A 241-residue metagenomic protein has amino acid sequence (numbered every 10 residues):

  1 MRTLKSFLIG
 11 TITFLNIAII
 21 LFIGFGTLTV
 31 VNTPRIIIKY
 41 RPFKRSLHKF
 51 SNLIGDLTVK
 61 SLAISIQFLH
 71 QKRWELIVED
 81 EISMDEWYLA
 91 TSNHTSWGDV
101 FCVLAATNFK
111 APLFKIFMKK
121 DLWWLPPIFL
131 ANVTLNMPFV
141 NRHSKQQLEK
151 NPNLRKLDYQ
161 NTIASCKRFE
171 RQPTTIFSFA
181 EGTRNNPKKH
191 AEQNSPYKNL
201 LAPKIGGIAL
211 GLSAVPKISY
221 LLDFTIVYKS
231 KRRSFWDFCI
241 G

Functional and structural regions predicted by a protein language model:
M1-Y88, H94-S96, F101-C102: Membrane-anchoring hydrophobic helices of lipid-metabolizing enzymes
K44-R45, K49-L57, M84-N151: Catalytic core of membrane glycerolipid acyltransferases/transacylases, capturing the structured, soluble-facing
I66-L69, I116, P152-K156: Short, flexible loop segments at the rims of nucleotide/cofactor-binding pockets, characterized by
V78, T91-H94, F117-D121, F179-E181 (+1 more regions): Short His-Asn-centered micro-motif
T95-D99, L157-N161, A202-G206: Short, glycine/acidic-rich beta->alpha junctions
N108, W123-H143, R171-G241: A cross-family acyltransferase "interaction/gating" segment
Q147-L157, A191-K198: Short, flexible/disordered intra-domain loops and linkers
L154-R168: A Trp-anchored, charged/polar loop motif used as the substrate-binding/catalytic surface of acyl/ester-handling
